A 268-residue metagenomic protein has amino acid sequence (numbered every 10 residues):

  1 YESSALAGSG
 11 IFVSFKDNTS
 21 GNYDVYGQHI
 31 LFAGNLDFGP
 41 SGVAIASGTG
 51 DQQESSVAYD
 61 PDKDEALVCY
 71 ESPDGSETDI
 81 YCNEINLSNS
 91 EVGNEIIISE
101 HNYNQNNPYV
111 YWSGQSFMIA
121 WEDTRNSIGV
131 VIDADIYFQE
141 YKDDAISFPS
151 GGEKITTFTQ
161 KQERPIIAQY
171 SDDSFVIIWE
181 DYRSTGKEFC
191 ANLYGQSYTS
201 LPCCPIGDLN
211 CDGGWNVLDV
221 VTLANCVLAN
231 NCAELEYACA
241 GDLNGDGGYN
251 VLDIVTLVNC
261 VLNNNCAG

Functional and structural regions predicted by a protein language model:
Y1-P202: Extracellular, repeat-based ectodomains that mediate carbohydrate processing or recognition
S200-G268: Cellulosome-associated attachment modules in secreted, modular CAZymes
